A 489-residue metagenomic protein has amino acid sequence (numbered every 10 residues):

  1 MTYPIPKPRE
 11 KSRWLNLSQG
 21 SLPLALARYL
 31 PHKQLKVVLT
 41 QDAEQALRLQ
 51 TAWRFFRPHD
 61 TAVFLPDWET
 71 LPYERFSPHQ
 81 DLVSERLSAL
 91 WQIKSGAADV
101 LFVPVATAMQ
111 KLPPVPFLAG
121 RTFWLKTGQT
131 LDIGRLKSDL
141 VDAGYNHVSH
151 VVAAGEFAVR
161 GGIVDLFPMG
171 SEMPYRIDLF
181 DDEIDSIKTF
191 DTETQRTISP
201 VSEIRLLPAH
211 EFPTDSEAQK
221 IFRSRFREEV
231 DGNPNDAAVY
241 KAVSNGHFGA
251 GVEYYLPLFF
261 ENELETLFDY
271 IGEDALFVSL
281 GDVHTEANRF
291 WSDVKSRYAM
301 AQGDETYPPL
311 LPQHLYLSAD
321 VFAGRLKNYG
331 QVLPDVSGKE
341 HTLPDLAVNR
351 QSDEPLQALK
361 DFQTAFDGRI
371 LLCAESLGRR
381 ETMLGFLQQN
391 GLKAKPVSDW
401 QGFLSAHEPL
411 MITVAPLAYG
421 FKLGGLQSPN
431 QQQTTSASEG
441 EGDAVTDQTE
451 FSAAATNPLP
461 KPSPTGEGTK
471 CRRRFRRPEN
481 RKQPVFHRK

Functional and structural regions predicted by a protein language model:
M1-T434, A453, R481-K489: ASCE RecA-like P-loop NTPase motor cores that couple ATP hydrolysis to mechanical translocation on nucleic acids
S428, Q433-R488: Intrinsic disorder/low-complexity segments
